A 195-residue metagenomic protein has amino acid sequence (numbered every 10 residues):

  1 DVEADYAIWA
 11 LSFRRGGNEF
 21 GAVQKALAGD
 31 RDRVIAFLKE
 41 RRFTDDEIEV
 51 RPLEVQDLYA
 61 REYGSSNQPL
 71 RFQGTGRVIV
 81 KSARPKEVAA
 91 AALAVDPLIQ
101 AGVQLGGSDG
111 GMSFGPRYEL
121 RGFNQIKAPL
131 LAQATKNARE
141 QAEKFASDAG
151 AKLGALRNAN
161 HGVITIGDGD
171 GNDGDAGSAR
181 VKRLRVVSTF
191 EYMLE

Functional and structural regions predicted by a protein language model:
D1-E195: Short, charged, surface-exposed interaction patches
